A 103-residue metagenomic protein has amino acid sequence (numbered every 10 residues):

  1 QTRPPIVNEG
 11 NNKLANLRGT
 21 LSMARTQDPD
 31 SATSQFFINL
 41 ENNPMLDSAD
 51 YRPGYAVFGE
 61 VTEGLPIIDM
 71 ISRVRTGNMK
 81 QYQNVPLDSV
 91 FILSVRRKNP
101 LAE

Functional and structural regions predicted by a protein language model:
Q1-E103: Cross-family detector of peptidyl-prolyl cis-trans isomerase
